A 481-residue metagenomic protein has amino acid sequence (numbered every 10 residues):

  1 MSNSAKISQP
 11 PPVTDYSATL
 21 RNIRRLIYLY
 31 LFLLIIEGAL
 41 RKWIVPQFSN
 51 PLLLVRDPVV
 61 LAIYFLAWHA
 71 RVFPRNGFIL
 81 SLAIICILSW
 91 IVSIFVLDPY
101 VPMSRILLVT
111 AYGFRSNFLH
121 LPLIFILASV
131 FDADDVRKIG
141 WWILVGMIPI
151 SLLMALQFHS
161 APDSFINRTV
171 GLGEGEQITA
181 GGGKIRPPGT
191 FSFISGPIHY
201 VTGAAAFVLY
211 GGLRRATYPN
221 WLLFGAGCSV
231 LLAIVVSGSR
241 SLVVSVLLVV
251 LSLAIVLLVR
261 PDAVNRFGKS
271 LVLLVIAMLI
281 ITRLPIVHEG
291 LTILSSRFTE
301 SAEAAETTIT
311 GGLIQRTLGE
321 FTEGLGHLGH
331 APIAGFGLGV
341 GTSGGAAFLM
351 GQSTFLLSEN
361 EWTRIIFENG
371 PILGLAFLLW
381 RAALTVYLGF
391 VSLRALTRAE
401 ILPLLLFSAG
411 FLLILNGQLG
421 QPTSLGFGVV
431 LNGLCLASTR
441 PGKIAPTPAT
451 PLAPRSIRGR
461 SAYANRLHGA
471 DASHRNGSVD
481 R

Functional and structural regions predicted by a protein language model:
I23-I27, F32, F78-C86, I126-P162 (+1 more regions): Interfacial loop-to-transmembrane-helix boundary motif in multi-pass membrane proteins
I23-K42, R56-L119, A409: N-terminal hydrophobic segments of proteins, predominantly signal-anchor/transmembrane helices of inner/organellar
L26-L34, V386-Q418: Loop-to-helix entry and N-terminal half of a specific, functionally important transmembrane alpha helix in multi-pass
I63-Y64, L404-A462: Transmembrane alpha-helices of multi-pass inner-membrane enzymes
D135-I143, Y218-L223, V259-L274, E400: Membrane-interfacial entry segments at the cytosolic side of transmembrane helices
W141-S164, T179-G182, G189-G238, L242-V256: Alpha-helical transmembrane segments of multi-pass inner-membrane proteins
L152, F158-P162, A254-E306, G326 (+1 more regions): A membrane-periplasm/extracellular boundary helix in multi-pass inner-membrane enzymes that assemble envelope glycans
T299-N369, L388-L393: Long extracytoplasmic/lumenal interhelical loops at the membrane interface of multi-pass membrane proteins
